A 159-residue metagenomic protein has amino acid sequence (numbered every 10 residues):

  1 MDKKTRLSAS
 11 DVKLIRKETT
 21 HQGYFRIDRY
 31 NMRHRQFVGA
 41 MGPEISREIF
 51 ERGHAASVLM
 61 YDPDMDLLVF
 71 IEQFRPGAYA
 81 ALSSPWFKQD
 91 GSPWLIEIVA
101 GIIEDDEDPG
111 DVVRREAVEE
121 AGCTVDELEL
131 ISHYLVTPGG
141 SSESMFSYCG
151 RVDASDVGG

Functional and structural regions predicted by a protein language model:
M1-R16, H21-Y24: Alpha-helical and coiled-coil interaction segments, frequently adjacent to or embedded within charge-biased
K13, T124-I131: A short coil-to-beta-strand element that immediately follows conserved catalytic motifs
K17-T20, H133-T137: Short, solvent-exposed loop/turn elements at beta->coil junctions and helix N-caps that rim active or binding pockets
Q22-M65, Q73, G77-S83: Acidic, metal-coordinating catalytic segment for phosphate/diphosphate chemistry, firing primarily on the Nudix
G23, M32-F37, T137-G158: Active-site-adjacent beta-strand/loop module that shapes the phosphate/pyrophosphate-binding cleft
R47-F50, D64-R115, V157-G158: Conserved Nudix-box catalytic region and its N-terminal flanking loop in Nudix hydrolases and closely related
L67, E127-L128, S144-F146: Conserved active-site beta-strand-loop modules that form the wall/rim of enzyme catalytic pockets and either contain
E107, E119-G122: Alpha-helical hinge/cap motifs
